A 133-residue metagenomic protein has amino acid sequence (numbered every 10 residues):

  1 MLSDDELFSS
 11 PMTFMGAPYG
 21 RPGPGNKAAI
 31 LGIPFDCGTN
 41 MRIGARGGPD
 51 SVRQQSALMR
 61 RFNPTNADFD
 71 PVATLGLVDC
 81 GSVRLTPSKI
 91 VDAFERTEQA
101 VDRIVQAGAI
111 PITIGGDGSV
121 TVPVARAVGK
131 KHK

Functional and structural regions predicted by a protein language model:
M1-K133: Metal-dependent C-N hydrolase catalytic cores
